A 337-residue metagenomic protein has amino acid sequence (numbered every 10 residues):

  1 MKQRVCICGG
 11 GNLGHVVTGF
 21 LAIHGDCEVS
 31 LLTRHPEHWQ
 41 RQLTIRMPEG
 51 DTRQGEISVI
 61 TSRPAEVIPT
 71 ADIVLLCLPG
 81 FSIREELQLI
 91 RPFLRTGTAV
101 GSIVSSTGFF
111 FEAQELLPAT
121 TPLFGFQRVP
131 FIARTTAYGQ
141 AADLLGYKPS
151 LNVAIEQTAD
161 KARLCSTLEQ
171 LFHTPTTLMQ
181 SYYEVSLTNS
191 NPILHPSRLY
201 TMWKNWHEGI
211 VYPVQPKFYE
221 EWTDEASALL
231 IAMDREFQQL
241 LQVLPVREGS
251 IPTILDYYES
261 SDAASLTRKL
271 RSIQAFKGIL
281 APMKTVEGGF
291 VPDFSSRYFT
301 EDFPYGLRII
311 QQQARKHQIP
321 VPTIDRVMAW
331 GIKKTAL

Functional and structural regions predicted by a protein language model:
M1-Q54: NAD(P)+-binding Rossmann beta1-loop-alpha1 motif at the extreme N-terminus of oxidoreductases
G9, T33, L78, V104 (+1 more regions): Short beta-strand/turn micro-motifs composed of small residues that flank or help shape donor/cofactor-binding pockets
G55-T70, T177: Short acidic low-complexity segments
L75-L76, G80-A142: Rossmann-like NAD(P)(H) cofactor-binding subdomain of soluble oxidoreductases
T136-L145, N191-S197: Short, surface-exposed amphipathic charged segments that create phosphate/polyanion-binding patches used for binding
G139-A159: Short beta-strand and adjoining strand-loop segment in the mid-core of the Rossmann-like NAD(P)-dependent dehydrogenase
N152-D256: Active-site-lining helix/loop region of Rossmann-like oxidoreductase modules
P213-V214, E220, S227-L337: NAD(P)-dependent Rossmann-like dehydrogenase/reductase catalytic/cofactor-binding core
